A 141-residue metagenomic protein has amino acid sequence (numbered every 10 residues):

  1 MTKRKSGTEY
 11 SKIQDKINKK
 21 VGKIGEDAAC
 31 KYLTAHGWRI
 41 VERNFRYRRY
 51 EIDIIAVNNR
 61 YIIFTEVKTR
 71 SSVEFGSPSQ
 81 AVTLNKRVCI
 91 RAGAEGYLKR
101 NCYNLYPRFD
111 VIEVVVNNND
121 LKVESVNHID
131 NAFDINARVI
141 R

Functional and structural regions predicted by a protein language model:
M1-R43: Acidic-basic catalytic patches of nuclease active cores, encompassing PD-(D/E)XK and other metal-cofactor nuclease
L33, I52-V73, I90: Conserved catalytic cores of phosphodiester-cleaving nucleases, focusing on short active-site segments
R39, I62, Y106: Hydrophobic "anchor" residues on beta-strands that sit immediately upstream of conserved functional sites
Y47-Y50: Short acidic/glycine-enriched loop/turn segments that link adjacent beta-strands
R70-A92: Mg2+/Mn2+-dependent nuclease catalytic core
R91-N101: Metal-dependent nuclease catalytic cores in nucleic-acid-processing enzymes, especially RNase H-like/related
R100-R141: Domain-level recognition of nuclease-like catalytic cores that cleave nucleotide substrates
